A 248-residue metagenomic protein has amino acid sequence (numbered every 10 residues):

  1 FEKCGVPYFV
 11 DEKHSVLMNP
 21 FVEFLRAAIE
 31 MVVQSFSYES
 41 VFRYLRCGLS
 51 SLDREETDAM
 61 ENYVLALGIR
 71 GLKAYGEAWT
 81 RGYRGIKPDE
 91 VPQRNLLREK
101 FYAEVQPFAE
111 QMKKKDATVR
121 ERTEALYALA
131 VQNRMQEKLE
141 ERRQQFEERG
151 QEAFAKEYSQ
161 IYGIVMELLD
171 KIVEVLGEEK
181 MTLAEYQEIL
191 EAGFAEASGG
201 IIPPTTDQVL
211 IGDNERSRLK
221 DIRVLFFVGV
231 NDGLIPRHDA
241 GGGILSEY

Functional and structural regions predicted by a protein language model:
F1-Y248: Polyanion-engaging groove/track-forming segments
